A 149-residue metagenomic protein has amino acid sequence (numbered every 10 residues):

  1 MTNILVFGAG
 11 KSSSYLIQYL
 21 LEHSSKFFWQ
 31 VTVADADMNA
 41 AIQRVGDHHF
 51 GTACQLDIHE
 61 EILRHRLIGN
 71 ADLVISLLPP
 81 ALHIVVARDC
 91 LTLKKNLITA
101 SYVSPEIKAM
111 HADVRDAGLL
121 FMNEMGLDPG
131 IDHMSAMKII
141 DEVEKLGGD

Functional and structural regions predicted by a protein language model:
I4-K11: Conserved N-terminal Rossmann-fold NAD(P)-binding element of oxidoreductases
S12, L16: Hydrophobic/small residue at the entry helix of a nucleotide-binding pocket
A36-A40, S104: Helix N-cap at the beta1-alpha1 junction of Rossmann-like dinucleotide-binding domains, i.e., the first residues
D47-E60: Rossmann-fold cofactor-recognition segment
D57-N70: Conserved Rossmann-fold cofactor-binding substructure of NAD(P)-dependent oxidoreductases
D89-I107: ADP-ribose/adenylate-binding Rossmann-like module
S101-N123: Rossmann-fold NAD(P)-binding glycine/threonine-rich loop
L119-D149: Rossmann-like dinucleotide-binding core of oxidoreductases
